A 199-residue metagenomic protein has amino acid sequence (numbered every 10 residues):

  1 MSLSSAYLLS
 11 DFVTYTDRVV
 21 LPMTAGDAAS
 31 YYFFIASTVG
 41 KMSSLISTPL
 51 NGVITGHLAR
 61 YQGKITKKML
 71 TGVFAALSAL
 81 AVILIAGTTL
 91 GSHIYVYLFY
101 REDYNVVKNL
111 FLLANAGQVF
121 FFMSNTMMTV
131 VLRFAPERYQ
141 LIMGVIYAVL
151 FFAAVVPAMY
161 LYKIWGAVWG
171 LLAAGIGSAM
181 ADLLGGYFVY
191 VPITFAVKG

Functional and structural regions predicted by a protein language model:
L3, V20-K41, N105-K108, A167-W169: Interfacial/gating helices of multi-pass transporter permease domains
A6-L9, K68-A75, F111, V130-A153 (+2 more regions): Alpha-helical transmembrane segments of multi-pass membrane transporters/permeases
S10, P22, F33-G52, L80-L84 (+1 more regions): Transmembrane helix-bundle signature of multi-pass secondary active exporters and lipid flippases
A28, L90-V119: Interfacial segments at transmembrane-helix termini and the short loops linking adjacent helices
G40-K64, V130-R133: Helix-loop junctions and terminal segments of transmembrane helices in multi-pass membrane transport/translocation
R60, A116-I146, G186-F188: Membrane-interface junctions at transmembrane-helix termini in multi-pass inner-membrane proteins
I65-A79, G87-L90, K108-F111: Interfacial transmembrane-helix starts/ends
L90-H93, A135-R138, A148-M180, L184-V197: Membrane-interface helix-loop junctions in multi-pass transport and translocation proteins
